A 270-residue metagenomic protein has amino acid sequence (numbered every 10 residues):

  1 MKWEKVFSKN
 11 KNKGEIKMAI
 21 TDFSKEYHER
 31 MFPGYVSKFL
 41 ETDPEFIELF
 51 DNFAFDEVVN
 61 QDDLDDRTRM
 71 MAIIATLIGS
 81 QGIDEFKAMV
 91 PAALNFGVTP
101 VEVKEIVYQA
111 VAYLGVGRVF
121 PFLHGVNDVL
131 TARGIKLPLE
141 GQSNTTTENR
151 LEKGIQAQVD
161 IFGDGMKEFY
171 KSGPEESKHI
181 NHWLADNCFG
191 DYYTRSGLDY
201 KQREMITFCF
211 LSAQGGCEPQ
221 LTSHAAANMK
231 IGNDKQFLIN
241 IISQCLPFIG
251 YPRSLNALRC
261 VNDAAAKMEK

Functional and structural regions predicted by a protein language model:
W3-F7, N12-D66, S80, K87 (+4 more regions): Acidic, glycine/proline-rich low-complexity segments that act as flexible tails and inter-domain linkers
D62-R69, G97-V103, S196-Q202, N233-K235: Structural motif
T68-L77, I106-V107, Q202-S212, L221 (+1 more regions): Short, structured motif recognition centered on aromatic/hydrophobic residues
I73, V90-L94, V107-Y108, N127 (+5 more regions): Amphipathic alpha-helical segments within well-ordered protein domains
I78, F96, Q109-V116, S212 (+2 more regions): A short structural micro-motif
M89-L123: Hydrophobic/aromatic-rich structural module bridging two neighboring secondary-structure elements via a short loop
D199-Q236: Glycine/small-residue-rich hydrophobic helix-like segments
